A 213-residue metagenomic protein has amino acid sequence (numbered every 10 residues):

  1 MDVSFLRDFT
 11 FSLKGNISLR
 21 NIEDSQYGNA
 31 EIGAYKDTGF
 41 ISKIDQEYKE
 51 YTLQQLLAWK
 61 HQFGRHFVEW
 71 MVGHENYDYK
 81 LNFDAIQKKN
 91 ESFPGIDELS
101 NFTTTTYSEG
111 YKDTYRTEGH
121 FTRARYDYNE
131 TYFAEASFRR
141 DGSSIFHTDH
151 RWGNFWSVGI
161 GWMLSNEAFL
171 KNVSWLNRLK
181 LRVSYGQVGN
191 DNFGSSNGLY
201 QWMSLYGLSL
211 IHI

Functional and structural regions predicted by a protein language model:
M1-G28, G39-I211: Extracellular/periplasmic, surface-exposed regions of secreted and cell-surface proteins
G28-A34: Short, conserved phosphate-binding/catalytic loop or strand-edge motifs used in phosphoryl-/nucleotidyl-transfer
